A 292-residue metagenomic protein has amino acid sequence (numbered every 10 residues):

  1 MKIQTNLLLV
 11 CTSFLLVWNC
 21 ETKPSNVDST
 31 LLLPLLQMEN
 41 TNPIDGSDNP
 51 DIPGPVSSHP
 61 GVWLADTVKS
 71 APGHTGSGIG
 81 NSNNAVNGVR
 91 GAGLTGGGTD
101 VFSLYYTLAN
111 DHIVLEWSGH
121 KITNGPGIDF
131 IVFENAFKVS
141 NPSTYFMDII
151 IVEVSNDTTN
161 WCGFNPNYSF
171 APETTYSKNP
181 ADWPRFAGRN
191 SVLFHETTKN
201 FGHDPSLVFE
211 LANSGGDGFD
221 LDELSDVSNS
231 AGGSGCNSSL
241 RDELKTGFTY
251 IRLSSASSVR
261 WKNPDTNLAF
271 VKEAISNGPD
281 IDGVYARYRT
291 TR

Functional and structural regions predicted by a protein language model:
K2-V10: Sec-dependent signal peptide recognition, specifically the positively charged N-region followed immediately by
L9-V17: Bacterial N-terminal signal peptides
V17-V56: Bacterial Sec-dependent N-terminal signal peptides
C20, L32-L35, W117, V152 (+1 more regions): Residue-level detector of buried hydrophobic side-chain packing in well-ordered secondary-structure elements
N42-I150, P166-R292: A domain-level signal for the mature, folded cores of soluble proteins
T158-N165: Surface-exposed loop/edge segments in extracytoplasmic proteins
